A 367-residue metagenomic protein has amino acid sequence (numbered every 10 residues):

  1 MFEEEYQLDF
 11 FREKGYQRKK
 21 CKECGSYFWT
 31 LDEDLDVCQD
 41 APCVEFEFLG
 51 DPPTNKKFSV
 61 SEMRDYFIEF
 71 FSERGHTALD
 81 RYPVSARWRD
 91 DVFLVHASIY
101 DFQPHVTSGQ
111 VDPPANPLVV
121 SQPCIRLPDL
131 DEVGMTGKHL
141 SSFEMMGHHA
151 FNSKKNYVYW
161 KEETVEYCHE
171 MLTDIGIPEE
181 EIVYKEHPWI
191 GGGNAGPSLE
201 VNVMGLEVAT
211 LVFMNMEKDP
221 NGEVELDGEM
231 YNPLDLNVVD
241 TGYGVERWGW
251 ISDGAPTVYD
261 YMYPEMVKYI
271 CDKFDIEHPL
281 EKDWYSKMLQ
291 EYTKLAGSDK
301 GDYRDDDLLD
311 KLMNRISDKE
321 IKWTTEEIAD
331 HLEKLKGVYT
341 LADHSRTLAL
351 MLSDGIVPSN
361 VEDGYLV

Functional and structural regions predicted by a protein language model:
M1-E5, D9, C168: Intrinsically disordered, low-complexity linkers and tails
L8-Q17, Y27-D32: Short, flexible, mixed-charge glycine/proline-rich loop motifs that serve as phosphate/nucleic-acid-contacting
K19-K22, L199-V201: Short acidic-hydrophobic surface loop/beta-edge motif
C21-C24, C38: Short cysteine-rich clusters marking metal-coordination/redox-active sites
D32-F46: Cysteine-rich micro-motifs
F48-G364: Structured aminoacyl-transfer and RNA-binding surfaces used for tRNA recognition/handling in the translation apparatus
